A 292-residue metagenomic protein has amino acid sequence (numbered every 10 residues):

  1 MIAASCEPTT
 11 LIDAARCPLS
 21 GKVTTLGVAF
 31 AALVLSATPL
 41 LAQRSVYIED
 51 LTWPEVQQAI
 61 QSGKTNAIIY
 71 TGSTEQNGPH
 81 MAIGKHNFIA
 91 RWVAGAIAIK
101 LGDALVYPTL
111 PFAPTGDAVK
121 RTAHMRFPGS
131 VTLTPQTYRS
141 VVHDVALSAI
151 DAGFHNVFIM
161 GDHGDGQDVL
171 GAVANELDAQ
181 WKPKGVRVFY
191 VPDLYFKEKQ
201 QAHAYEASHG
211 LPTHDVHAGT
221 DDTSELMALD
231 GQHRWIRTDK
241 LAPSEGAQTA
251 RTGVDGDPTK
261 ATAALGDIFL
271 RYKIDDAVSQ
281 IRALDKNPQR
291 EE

Functional and structural regions predicted by a protein language model:
P18, T25-T38: Bacterial N-terminal signal peptides
A42-F158, D162-E292: Extended, histidine- and acidic-residue-enriched regions that form the cofactor-binding/catalytic faces
